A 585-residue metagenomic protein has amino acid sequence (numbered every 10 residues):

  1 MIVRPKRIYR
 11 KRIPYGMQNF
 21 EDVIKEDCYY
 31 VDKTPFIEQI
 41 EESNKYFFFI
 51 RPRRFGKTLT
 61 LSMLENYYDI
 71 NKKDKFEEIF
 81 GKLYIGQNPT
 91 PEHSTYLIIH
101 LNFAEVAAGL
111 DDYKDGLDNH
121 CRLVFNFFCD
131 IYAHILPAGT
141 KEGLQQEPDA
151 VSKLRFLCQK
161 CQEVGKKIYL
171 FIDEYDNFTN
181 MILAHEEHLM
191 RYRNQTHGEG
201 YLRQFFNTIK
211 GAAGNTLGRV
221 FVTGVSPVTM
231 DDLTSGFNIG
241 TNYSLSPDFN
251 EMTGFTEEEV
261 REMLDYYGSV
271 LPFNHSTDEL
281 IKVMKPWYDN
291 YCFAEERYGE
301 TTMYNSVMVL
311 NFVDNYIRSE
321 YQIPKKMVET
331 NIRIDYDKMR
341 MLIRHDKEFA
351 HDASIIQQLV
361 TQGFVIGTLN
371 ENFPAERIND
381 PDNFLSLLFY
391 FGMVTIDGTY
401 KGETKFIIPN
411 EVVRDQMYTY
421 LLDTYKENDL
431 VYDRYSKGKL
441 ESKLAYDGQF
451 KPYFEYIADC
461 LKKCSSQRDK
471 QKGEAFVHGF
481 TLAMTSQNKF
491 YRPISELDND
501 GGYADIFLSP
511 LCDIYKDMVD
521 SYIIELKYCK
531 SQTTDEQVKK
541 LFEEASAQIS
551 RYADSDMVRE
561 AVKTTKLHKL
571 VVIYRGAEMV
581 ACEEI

Functional and structural regions predicted by a protein language model:
I8-E38: N-terminal pre-Walker A segment at the start of P-loop NTPase domains
G16, D32, D69-D130: P-loop NTPase motor core
K57: Conserved lysine of the Walker
F156-E163, R191-G218, M557: Substrate-engagement module of ASCE P-loop NTPases
F171-D173, R203-Q204, G218-V225: Structural recognition of the conserved hydrophobic beta-strand(s) that form the central parallel beta-sheet of P-loop
T229-S235, Y243-D314: Amphipathic alpha-helical segments of the small helical/lid subdomains adjacent to P-loop NTPase cores
G240-T241, G299, Y304-A547, R551-A553 (+1 more regions): Extended alpha-helical interface modules used as scaffolds for assembling large macromolecular complexes
M557-I585: Domain-level recognition of nuclease-like catalytic cores that cleave nucleotide substrates
